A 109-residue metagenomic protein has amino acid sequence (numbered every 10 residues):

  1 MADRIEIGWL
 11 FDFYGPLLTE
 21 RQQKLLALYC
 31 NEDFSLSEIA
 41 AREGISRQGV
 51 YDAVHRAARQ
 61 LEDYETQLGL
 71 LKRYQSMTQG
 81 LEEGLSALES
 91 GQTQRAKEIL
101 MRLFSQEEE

Functional and structural regions predicted by a protein language model:
W9-L18: Short amphipathic alpha-helical boundary/capping segments
E20-N31: Short amphipathic alpha helix immediately N-terminal
L25, I39-A40, V50: Hydrophobic positions on the alpha-helical face of helix-turn-helix-like DNA-binding modules
F34-S35: Residue-level signal for the short linker/turn that defines the boundary of a DNA-recognition helix
A53-R56: Residues within the DNA-recognition helix of helix-turn-helix
A58-E65: C-terminal flanking helix
Q79-E109: Helix-turn-helix/homeodomain-like alpha-helical modules used for DNA recognition and transcription-factor dimerization
